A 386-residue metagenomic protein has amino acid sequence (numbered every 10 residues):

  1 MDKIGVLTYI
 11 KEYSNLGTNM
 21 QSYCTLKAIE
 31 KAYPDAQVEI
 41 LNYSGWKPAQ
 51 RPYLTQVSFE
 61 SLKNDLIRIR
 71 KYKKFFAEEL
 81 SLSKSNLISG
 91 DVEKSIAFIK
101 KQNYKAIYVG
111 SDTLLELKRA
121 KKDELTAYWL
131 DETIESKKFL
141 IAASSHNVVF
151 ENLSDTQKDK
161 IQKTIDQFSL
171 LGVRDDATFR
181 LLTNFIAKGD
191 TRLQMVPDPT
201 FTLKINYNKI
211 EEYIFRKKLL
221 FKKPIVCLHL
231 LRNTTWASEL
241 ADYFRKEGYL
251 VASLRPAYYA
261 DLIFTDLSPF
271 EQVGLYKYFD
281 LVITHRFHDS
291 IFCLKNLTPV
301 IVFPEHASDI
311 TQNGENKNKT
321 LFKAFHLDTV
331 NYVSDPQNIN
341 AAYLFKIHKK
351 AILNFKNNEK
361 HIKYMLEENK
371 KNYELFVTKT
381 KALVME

Functional and structural regions predicted by a protein language model:
M1-E386: Active-site anion-handling motifs in enzyme catalytic cores
